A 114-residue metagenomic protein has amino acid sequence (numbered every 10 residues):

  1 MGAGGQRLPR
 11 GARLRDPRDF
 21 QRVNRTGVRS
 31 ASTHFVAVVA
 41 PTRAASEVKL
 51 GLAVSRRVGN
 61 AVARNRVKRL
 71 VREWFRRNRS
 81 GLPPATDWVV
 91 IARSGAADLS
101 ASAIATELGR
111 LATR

Functional and structural regions predicted by a protein language model:
M1-R114: Positively charged, solvent-exposed patches that mediate nucleic-acid binding
